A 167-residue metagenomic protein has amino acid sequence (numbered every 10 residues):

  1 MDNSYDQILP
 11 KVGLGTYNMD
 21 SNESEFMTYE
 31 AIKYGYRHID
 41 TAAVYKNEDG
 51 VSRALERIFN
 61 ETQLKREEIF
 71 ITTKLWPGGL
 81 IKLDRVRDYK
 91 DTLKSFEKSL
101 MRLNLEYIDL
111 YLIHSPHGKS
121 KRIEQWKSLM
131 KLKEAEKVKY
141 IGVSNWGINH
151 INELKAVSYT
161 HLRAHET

Functional and structural regions predicted by a protein language model:
M1-I69, E106, E134: N-terminal binding-site loop/beta-alpha segment at the start of enzyme catalytic domains that lines or forms
G13-N18, L110-G118: Glycine-rich phosphate-binding "P-loop"
N18, A43-Y45, L75-P77, H117 (+1 more regions): Active-site-proximal loop/turn and secondary-structure-junction residues that shape catalytic pockets, frequently
E25, D49-N60, K90-S99, S120-S128 (+1 more regions): Distinct, well-ordered alpha-helical segments
D40, D109-L112, G142: Conserved beta-strand positions in the central sheet of alpha/beta enzyme cores
K65-L80, Y111-L112, N145: A short, structured active-site edge motif that brings together acidic residues
K90-L112, K131-A135: CE4/NodB-like, metal-dependent polysaccharide N-deacetylase domain that modifies extracellular/periplasmic N-acetylated
T160-T167: Conserved small/polar residues in nucleotide/adenosyl-binding loops
